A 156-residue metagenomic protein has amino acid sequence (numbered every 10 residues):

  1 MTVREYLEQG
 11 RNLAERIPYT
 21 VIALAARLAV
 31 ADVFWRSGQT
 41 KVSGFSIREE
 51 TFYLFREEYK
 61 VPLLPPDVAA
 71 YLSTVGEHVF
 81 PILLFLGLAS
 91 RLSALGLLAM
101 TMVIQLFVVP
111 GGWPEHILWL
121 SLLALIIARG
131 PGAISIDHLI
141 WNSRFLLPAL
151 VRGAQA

Functional and structural regions predicted by a protein language model:
M1-I47, V61-V79, L86-A156: Extended, low-polarity transmembrane helix blocks
T51-E57: N-terminal leader/targeting segments and the first structural element of proteins
